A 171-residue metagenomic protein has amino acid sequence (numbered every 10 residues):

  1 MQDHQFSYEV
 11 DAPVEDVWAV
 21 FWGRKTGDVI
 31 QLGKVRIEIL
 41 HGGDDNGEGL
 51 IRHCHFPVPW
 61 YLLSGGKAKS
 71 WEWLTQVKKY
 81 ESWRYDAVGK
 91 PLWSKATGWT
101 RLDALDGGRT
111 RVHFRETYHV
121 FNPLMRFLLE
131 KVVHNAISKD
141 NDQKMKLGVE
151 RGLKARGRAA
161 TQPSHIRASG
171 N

Functional and structural regions predicted by a protein language model:
M1-G47, G170-N171: Hydrophobic ligand-binding cavity/cleft-lining segments
D3-Q5, G65-W71, S94-W99: Short, surface-exposed coil-to-beta transition loops
Q5-E9, R36-E38, H53-H55, R84 (+1 more regions): Ser/Thr- (and often Asn-) enriched beta-sheet segments in non-cytosolic proteins
V10-A12, F56-W60, P91, Y118-N122: Beta-strand elements of well-folded, non-transmembrane domains
D11-E15, D44-E48, T75-S82, R101-H113: A short, structured loop/turn motif at beta-sheet edges
E15-A19, G107, Q143, L147: Replace "anionic and nucleotidyl ligands
D28, E38-P91, Q143, L147-G170: Glycine-rich portal/gate segments that line the openings of hydrophobic small-molecule binding cavities
D86-Q143: Beta-strand/loop substructures that line and gate deep hydrophobic ligand-binding cavities in soluble
